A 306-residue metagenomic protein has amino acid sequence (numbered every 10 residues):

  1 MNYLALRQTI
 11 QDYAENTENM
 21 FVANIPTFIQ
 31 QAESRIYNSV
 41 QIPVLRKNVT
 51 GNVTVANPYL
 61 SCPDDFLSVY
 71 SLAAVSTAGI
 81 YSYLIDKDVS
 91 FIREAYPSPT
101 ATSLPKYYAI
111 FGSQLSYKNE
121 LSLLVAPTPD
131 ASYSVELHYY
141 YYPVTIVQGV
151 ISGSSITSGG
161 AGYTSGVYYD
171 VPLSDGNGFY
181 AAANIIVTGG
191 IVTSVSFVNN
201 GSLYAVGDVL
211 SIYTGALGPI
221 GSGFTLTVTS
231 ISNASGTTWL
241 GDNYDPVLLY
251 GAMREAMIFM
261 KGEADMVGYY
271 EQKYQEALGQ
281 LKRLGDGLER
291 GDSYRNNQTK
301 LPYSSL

Functional and structural regions predicted by a protein language model:
M1-Q148, I231-L306: Glycine-enriched, solvent-exposed interface loops adjoining structured elements
Q148-S232: Conserved, function-critical positions that sit in or immediately flank catalytic and ligand-binding motifs
